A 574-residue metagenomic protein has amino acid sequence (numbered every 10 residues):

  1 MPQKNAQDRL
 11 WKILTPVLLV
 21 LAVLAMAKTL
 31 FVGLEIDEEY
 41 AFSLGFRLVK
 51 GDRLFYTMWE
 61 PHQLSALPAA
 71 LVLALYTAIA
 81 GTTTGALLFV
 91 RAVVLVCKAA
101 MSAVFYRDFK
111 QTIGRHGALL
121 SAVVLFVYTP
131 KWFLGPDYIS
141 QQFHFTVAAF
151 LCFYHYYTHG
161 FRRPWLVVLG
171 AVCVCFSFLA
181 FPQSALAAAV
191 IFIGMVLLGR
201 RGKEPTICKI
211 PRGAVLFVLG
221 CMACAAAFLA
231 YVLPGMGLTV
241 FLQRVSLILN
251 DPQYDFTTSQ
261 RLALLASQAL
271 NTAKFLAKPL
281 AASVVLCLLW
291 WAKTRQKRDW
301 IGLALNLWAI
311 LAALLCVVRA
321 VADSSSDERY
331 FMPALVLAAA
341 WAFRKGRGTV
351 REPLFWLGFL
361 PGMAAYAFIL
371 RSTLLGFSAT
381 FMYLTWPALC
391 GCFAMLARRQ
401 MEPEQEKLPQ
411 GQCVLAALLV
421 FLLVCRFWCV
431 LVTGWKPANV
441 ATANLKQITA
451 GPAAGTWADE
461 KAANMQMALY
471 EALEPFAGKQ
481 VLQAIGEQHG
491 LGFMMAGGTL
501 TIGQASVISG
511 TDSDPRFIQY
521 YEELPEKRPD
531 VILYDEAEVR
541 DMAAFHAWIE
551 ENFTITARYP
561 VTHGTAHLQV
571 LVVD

Functional and structural regions predicted by a protein language model:
F42-L48, T57-T82, S177: Short hydrophobic/aromatic helix or loop-helix immediately within or flanking a transmembrane segment in polytopic
E60, A188, F427-S509, D530-R540 (+1 more regions): Short periplasmic/luminal acceptor-recognition loop of GT-C membrane glycosyltransferases, typified by
A100-V127: Transmembrane-helix signature of polytopic, membrane-embedded enzymes that assemble or transfer cell-envelope glycans
Q111-R115, V147-V167, A340-R351: Membrane-interface transmembrane helices that cradle and orient dolichyl/undecaprenyl
P130, W165-P182, A188-I193, A223 (+1 more regions): Membrane-interface alpha helices of multi-pass inner-membrane proteins
L134-F143: Short acidic/glycine- and proline-prone juxtamembrane loop motifs at membrane-interface regions of multi-pass membrane
C152-F176, I207-L219, A304-N306, L354-L360: Short hydrophobic alpha-helices at membrane interfaces in multi-pass membrane enzymes
T158, A187-A225, T258-S259, L289-R295: Perimembrane helix-loop-helix junctions
